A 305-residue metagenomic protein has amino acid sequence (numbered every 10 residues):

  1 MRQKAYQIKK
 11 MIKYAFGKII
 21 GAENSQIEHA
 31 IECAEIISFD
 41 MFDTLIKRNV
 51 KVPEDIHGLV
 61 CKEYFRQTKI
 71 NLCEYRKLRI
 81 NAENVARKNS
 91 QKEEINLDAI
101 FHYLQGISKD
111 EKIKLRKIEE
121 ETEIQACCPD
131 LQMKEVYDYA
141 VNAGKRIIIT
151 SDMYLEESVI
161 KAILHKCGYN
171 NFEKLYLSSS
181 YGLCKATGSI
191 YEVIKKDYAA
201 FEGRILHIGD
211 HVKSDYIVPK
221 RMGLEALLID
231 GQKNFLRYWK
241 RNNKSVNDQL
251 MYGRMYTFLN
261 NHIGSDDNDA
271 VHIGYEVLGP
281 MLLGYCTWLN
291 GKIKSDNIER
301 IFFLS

Functional and structural regions predicted by a protein language model:
M1-F39, D269-I273, V277-N297: Non-catalytic pre-domain segments flanking phosphatase-related domains
Q26-K77: Active-site neighborhood of HAD-like aspartate-dependent phosphohydrolases
S38, D152, E299-S305: Short glycine-rich phosphate-binding loop at a beta-alpha junction
Q91-H102, G106-I149: Short, acidic loop-to-helix structural element flanking the phosphoryl-transfer center in phosphate-processing enzymes
V141-I148, M153-S179: Substrate-recognition/cap helix-loop segment adjacent to the acidic, metal-dependent catalytic center of Asp-based
G188-K213: Conserved Lys-Pro-Asp/Glu-containing loop-to-beta segment of HAD-superfamily phosphomonoesterases, centered on
D210-A226: Acidic, divalent-metal-coordinating active-site segment for phosphoryl/phosphodiester hydrolysis, typified by short
K233-N234, Y238-Y285: Flexible inter-domain linker/hinge segments
